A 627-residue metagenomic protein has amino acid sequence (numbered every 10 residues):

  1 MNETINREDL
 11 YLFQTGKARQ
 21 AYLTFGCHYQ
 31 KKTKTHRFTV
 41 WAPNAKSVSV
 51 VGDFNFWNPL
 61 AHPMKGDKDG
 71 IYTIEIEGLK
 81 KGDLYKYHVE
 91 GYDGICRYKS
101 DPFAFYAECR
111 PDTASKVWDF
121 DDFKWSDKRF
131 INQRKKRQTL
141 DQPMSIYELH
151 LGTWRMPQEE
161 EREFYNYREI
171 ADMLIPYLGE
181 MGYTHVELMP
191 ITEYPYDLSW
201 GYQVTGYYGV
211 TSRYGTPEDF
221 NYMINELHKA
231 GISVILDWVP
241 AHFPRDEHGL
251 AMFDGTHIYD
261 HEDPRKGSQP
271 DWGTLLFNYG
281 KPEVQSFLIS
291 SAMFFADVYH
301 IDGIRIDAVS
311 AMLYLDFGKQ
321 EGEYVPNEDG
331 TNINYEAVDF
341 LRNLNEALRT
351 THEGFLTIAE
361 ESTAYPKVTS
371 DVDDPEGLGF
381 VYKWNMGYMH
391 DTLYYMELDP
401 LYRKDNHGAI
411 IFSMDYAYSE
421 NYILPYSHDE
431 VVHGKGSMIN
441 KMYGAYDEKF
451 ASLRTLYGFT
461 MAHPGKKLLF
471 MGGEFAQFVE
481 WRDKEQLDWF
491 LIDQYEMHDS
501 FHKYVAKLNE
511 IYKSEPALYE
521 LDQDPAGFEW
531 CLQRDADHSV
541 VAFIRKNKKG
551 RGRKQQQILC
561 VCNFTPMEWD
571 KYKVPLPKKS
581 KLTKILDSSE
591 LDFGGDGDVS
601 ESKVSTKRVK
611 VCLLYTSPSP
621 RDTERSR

Functional and structural regions predicted by a protein language model:
M1-R37, K65-E148, T153-R162, E169 (+1 more regions): The feature marks proteins involved in alpha-glucan
W41-S47: Short proline/glycine-enriched turn/loop motifs at strand-loop junctions of beta-rich domains
D53-W57, Y92: Change "in extracellular beta-sheet-rich domains … of secreted and cell-surface proteins" to "in beta-sheet-rich domains
E108, K128-D141, H150-N332: Substrate-binding/active-site clefts of carbohydrate-active enzymes
C109-L151, H407-L453, T460, S602-K603 (+1 more regions): Glycine-rich phosphate/pyrophosphate-binding loop and adjacent beta-alpha nucleotide/cofactor-binding cores
H300-D302, F317-E485, I492, K513-P516 (+4 more regions): Conserved alpha/beta catalytic core and glycan-binding cleft of carbohydrate-active enzymes
L487, D493, F501-H502, L508-E510 (+2 more regions): C-terminal accessory region downstream of the catalytic core in glycan-modifying enzymes
Y615-D622: Conserved small/polar residues in nucleotide/adenosyl-binding loops
